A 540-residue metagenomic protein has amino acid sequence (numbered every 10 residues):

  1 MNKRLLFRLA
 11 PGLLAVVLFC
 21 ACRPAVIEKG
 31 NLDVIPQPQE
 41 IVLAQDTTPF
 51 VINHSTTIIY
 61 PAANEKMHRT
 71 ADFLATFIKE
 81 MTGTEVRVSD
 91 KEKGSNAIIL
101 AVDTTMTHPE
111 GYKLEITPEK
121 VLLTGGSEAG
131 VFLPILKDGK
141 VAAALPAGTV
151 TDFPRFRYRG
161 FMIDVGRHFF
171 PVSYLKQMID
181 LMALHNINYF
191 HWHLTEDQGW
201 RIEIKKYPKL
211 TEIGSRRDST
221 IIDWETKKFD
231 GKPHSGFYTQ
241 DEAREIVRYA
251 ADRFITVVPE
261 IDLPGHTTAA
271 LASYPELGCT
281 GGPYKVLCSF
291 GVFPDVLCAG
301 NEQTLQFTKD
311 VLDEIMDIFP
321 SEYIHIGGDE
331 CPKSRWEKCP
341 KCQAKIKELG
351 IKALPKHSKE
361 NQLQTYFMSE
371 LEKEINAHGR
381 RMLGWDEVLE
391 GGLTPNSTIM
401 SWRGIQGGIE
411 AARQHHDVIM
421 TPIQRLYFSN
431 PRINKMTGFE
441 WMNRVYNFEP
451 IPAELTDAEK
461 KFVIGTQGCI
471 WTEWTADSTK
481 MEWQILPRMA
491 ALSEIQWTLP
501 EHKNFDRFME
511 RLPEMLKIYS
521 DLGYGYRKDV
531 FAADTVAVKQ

Functional and structural regions predicted by a protein language model:
M1-N31: Bacterial Sec-dependent N-terminal signal peptides
C22-R157, N376-W385, L389, L393 (+3 more regions): Acidic, contiguous N-terminal accessory segments
E85, N188-Y189, T256, R381 (+2 more regions): Residue-level detector of anion-binding/catalytic polar loops
T107-Y323, E370, E374, Q467-T472 (+1 more regions): Feature activates predominantly on carbohydrate-active enzymes
G166, T195-G199, D262-H266, D329-K333 (+4 more regions): Active-site beta-loop-alpha junctions enriched in small/polar residues
A270-E276, T280, K285-S397, W402-Q414: Active-site neighborhood of glycoside hydrolase catalytic domains
R381-S397, W402-Q540: Flexible, acidic glycine-rich loops studded with aromatic residues
